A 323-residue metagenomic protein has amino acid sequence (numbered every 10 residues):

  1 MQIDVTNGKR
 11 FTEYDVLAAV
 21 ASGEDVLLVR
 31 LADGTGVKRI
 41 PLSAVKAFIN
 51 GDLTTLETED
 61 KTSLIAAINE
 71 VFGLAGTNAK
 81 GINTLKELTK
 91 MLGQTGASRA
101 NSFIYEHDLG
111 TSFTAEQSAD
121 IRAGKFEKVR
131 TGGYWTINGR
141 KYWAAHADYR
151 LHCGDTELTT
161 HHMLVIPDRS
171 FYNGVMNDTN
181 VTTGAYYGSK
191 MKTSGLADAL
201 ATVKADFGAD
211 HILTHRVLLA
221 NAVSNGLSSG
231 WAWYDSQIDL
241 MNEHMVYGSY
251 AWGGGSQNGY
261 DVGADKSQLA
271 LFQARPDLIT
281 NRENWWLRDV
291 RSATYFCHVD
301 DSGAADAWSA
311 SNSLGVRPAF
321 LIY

Functional and structural regions predicted by a protein language model:
M1-K90: Fibrous stalk/shaft segments of extracellular and virion attachment machinery
A79-Y323: Collagenous Gly-X-Y triple-helix signature in extracellular proteins
